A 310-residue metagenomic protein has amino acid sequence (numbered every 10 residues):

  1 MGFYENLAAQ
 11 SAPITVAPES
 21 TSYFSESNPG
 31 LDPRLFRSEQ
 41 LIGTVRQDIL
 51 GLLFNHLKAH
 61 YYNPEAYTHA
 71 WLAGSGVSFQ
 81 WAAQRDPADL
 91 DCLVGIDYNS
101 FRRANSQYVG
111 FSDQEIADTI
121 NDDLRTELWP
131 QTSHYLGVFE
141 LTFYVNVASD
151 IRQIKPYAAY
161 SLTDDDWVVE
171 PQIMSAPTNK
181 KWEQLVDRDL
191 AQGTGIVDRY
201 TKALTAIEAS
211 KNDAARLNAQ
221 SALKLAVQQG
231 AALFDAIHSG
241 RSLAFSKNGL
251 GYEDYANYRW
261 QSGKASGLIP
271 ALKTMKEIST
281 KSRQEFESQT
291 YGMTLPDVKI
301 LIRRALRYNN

Functional and structural regions predicted by a protein language model:
G2-S11: Extended acidic low-complexity intrinsically disordered regions
S11-P87, G95-N310: Catalytic core of pol beta-like nucleotidyltransferases
